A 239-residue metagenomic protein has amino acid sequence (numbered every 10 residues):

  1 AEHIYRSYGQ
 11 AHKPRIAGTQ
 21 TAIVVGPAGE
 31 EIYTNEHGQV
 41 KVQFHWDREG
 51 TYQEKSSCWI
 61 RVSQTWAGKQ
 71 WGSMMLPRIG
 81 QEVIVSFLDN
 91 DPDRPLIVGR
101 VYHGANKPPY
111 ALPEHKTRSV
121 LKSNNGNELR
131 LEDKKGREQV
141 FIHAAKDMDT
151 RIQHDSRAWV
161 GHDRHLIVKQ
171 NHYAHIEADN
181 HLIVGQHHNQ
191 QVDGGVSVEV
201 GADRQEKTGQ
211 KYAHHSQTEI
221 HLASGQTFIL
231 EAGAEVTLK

Functional and structural regions predicted by a protein language model:
Y5-I16: Short aromatic-glycine motifs in intrinsically disordered, low-complexity regions
I16-K239: Structural signature for extended repeat/solenoid scaffolds and their inter-repeat hinge/linker regions, spanning
